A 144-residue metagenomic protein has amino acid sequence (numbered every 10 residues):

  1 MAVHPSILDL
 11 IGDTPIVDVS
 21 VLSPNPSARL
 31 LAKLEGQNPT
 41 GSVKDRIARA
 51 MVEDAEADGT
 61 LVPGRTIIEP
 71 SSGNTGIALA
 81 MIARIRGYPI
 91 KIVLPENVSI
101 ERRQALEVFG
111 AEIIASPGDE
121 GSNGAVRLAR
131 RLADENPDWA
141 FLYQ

Functional and structural regions predicted by a protein language model:
M1-Q144: PLP-dependent amino-acid enzyme catalytic core
